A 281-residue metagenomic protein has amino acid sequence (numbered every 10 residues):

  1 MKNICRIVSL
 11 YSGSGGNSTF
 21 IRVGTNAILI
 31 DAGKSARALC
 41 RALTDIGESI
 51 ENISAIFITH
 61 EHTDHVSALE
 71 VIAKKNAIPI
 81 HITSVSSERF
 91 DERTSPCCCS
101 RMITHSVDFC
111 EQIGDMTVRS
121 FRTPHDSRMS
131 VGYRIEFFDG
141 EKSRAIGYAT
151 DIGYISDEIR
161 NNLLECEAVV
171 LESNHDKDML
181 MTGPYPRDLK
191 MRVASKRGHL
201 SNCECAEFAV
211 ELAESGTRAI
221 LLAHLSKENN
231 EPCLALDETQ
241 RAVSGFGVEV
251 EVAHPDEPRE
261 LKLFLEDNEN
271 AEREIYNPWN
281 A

Functional and structural regions predicted by a protein language model:
M1-I46, V131-D151, A168: Conserved beta-strand hairpin/beta-sheet module of binuclear metal-dependent hydrolase folds, prominently
L29-G33, I53-E61, H81-S84, G147-T150 (+3 more regions): Active-site neighborhood of phospho(di)ester-bond hydrolases with catalytic His/Asp-centered motifs
A36-I82: Active-site metal-binding motif and surrounding structural segment of the metallo-beta-lactamase
H62-V66, R89-F90, S127-R128, I155-D157 (+2 more regions): Active-site environment of divalent metal-dependent phosphoester hydrolases
S67-N76, R89-R93, N230-D237: Metal-dependent catalytic neighborhoods of phosphoester/phosphodiester hydrolases
S84-S143: Metallo-beta-lactamase
D157-H254: Cap/insert and terminal regions of metallo-dependent hydrolase folds
C233-A281: C-terminal regulatory/interaction regions
